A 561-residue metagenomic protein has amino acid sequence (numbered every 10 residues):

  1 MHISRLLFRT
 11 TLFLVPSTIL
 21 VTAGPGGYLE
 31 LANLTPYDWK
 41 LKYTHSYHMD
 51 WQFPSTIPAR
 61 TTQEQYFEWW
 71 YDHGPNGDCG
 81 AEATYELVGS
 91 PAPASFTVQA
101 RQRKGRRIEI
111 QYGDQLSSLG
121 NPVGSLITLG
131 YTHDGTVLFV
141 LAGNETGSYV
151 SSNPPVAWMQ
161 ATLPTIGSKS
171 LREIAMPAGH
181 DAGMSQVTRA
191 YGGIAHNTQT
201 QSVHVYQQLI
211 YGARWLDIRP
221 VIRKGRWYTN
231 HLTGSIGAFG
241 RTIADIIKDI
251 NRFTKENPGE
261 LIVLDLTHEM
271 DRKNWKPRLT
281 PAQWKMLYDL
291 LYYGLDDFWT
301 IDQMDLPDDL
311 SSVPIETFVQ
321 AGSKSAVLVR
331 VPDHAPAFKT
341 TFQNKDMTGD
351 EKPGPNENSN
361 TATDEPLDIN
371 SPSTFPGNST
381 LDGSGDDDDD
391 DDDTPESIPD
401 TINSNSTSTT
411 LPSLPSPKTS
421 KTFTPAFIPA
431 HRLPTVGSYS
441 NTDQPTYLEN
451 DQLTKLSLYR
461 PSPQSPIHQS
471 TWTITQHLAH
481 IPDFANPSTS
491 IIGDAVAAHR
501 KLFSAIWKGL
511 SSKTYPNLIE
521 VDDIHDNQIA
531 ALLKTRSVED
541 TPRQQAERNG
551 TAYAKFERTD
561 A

Functional and structural regions predicted by a protein language model:
M1-A23: Fungal secretory targeting signals
G24-Y211, K224-E256, L261, K276 (+3 more regions): Long, acidic (Asp/Glu-rich), low-complexity accessory segments flanking structured domains
R219, L264, I519: Conserved, mostly hydrophobic/aromatic
I222, H268-M270, D333: Active-site-proximal loop/turn and secondary-structure-junction residues that shape catalytic pockets, frequently
T233-W299, Q303, S323: Intrinsically disordered, low-complexity acidic segments that are enriched in bulky aromatics
T300-E357, D368, L411-S511: Surface-exposed substrate-engagement region within the catalytic domains of secreted or surface-exposed extracellular
S359-T410, R558-A561: Long, low-complexity intrinsically disordered regions of secretory-pathway proteins
